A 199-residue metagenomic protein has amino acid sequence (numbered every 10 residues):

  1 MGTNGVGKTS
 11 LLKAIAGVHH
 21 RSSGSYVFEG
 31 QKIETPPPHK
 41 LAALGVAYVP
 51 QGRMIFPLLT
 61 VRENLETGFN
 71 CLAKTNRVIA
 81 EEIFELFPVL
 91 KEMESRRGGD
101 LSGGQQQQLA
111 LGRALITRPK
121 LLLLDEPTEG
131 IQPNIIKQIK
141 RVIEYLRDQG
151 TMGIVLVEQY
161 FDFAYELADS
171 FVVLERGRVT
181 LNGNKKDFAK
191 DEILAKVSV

Functional and structural regions predicted by a protein language model:
M1-T3: The feature captures the beta-strand-to-loop junction immediately N-terminal to the Walker
A16: Helix-to-loop junction immediately C-terminal to a conserved catalytic motif
H20, K32-G52, A80, E92-S95 (+1 more regions): ABC ATPase NBD coupling module
G24-K32, L44, N76-V78, E85 (+1 more regions): Conserved ABC transporter NBD signature motif
L59, L101, A114-L115: ABC ATPase signature
R97-L101, Q105: Conserved ABC ATPase signature
I116-K120: A short, proline-enriched helix->beta-strand linker immediately N-terminal to the Walker B motif in ABC-type P-loop
K137-G150: Helical segment within the ABC ATPase nucleotide-binding domain
